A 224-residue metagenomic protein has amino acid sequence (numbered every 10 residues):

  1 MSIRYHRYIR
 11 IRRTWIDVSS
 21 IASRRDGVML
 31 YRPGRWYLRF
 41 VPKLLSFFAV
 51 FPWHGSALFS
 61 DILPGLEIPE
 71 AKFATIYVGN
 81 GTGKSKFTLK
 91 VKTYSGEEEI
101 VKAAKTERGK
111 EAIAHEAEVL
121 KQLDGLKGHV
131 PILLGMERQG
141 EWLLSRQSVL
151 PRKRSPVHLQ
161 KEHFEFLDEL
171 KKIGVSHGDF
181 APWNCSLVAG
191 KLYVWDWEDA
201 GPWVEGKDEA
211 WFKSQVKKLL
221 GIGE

Functional and structural regions predicted by a protein language model:
M1-F87, V91-K92, V119: Phosphate/pyrophosphate-binding loops and the adjoining catalytic core of nucleotide-dependent enzymes
K84-A114: ATP-binding glycine-rich loop module of kinase domains
E99, H129, S145, Y193-D196: Protein kinase-like catalytic core scaffold
E118-H129: Structural motif at the C-terminus of the N-lobe alphaC helix and the adjacent alphaC-beta4 loop of the Hanks-type
P131-H163: Conserved structural core of kinase catalytic domains
F166-L170: Conserved hydrophobic alpha-helix
K172, V188-E224: C-lobe/activation-segment region of protein kinase-like
K172-L187: Catalytic-loop of the protein kinase fold
